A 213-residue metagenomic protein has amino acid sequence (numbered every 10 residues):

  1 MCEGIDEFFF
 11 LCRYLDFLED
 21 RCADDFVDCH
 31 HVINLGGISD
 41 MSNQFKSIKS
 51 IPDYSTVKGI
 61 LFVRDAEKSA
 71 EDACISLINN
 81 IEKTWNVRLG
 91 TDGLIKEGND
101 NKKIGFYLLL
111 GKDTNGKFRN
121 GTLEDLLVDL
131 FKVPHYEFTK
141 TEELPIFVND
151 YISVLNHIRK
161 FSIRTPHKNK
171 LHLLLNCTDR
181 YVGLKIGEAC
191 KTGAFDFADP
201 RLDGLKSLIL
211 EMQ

Functional and structural regions predicted by a protein language model:
M1-A66: Acidic, glycine-rich catalytic loops of TOPRIM or P-loop NTPase phosphate-binding modules used across DNA replication
C2-E3, D65, S69, N115 (+1 more regions): Conserved aromatic-histidine-acidic binding/catalytic patches
F9, A70-A73: Extracytoplasmic/secreted cell-surface and envelope-processing proteins
L15-E19, K49-P52, I78-L89, L130-F131 (+1 more regions): Hydrophobic, Leu/Ile/Phe/Ala-enriched alpha-helical segments that form helix-helix packing faces
I60-F62, F106, L205, I209: Hydrophobic beta-strand residues in large extracellular and virion-surface proteins
D72-L171, N176, R180: Activity-critical C-terminal alpha-helical subdomain
K168-Q213: Structured mid-to-C-terminal alpha-helical surface segments
